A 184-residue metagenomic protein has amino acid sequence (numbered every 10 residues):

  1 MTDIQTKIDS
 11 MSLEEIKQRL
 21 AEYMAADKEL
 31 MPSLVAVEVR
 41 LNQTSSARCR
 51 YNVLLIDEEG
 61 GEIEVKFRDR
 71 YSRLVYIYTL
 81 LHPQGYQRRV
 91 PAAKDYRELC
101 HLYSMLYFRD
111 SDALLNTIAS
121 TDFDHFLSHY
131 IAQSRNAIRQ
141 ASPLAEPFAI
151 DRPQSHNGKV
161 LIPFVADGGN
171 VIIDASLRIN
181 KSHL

Functional and structural regions predicted by a protein language model:
M1-L184: Intrinsically disordered, low-complexity protein-interaction/activation regions
